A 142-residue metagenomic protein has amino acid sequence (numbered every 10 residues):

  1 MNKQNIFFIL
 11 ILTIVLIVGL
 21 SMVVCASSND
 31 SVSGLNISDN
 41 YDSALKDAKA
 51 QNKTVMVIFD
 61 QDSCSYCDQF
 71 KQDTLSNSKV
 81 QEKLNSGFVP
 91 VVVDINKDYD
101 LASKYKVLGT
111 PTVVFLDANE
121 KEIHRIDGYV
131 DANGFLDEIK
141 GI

Functional and structural regions predicted by a protein language model:
M1-S33: N-terminal targeting signals for export/organelle localization
I37-K53: A short beta-strand-turn-helix
L45, C67-K83: Typically the conserved alpha-helix immediately C-terminal to a functionally engaged Cys/Sec in thioredoxin-like
Q51-D62: Short active-site neighborhood of thiol/selenol oxidoreductases, capturing the structured segment around
L75, G109-I142: Non-catalytic, surface beta->alpha helical segment in thiol-disulfide oxidoreductase systems
I95-A102: Structural microenvironment flanking redox-active thiols in thiol-disulfide oxidoreductases
K104-V107: A short glycine-leucine-enriched loop at secondary-structure breakpoints that most characteristically corresponds
